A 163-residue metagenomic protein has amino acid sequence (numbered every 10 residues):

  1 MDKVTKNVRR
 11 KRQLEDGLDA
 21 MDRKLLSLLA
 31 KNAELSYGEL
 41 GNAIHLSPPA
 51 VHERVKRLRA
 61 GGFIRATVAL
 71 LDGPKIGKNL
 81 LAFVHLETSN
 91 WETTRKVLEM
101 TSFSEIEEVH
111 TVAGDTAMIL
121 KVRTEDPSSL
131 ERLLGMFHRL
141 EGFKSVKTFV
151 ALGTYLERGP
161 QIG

Functional and structural regions predicted by a protein language model:
M1-G163: A compositional/biophysical signature of low hydrophobicity enriched in polar/charged and small residues
